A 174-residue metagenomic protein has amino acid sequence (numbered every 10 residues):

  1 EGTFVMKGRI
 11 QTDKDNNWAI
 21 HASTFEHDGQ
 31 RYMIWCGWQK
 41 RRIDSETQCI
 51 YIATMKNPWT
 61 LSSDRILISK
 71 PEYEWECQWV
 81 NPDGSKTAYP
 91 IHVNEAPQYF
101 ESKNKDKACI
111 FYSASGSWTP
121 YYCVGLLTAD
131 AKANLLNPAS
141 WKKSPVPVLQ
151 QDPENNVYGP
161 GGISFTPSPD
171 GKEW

Functional and structural regions predicted by a protein language model:
E1-W174: Carbohydrate-active catalytic/glycan-binding domains of CAZyme proteins, especially the secreted or lumenal ectodomains
